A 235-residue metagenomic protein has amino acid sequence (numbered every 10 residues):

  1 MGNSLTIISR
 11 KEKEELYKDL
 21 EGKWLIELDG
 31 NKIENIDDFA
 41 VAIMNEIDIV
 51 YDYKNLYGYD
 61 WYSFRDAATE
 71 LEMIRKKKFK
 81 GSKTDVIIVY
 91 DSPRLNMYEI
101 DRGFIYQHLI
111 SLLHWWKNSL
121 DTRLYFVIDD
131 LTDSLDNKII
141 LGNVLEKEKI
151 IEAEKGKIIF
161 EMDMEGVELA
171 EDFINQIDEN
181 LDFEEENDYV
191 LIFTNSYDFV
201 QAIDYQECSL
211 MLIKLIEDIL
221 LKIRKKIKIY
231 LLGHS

Functional and structural regions predicted by a protein language model:
M1-N55, Y59, L71-S235: N-terminal intrinsically disordered, low-complexity segments enriched in P/E/S/T
